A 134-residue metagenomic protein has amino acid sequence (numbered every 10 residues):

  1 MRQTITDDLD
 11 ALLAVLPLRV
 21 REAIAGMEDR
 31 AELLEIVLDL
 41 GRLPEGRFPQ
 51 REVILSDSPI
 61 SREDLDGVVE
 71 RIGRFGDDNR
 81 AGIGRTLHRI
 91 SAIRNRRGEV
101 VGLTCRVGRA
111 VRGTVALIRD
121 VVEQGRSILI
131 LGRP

Functional and structural regions predicted by a protein language model:
M1-G82, T86: N-terminal accessory targeting/assembly segments
G41, R133-P134: Short, ordered loop/turn segments at secondary-structure junctions
S56, G67-G132: P-loop NTP-binding catalytic core
